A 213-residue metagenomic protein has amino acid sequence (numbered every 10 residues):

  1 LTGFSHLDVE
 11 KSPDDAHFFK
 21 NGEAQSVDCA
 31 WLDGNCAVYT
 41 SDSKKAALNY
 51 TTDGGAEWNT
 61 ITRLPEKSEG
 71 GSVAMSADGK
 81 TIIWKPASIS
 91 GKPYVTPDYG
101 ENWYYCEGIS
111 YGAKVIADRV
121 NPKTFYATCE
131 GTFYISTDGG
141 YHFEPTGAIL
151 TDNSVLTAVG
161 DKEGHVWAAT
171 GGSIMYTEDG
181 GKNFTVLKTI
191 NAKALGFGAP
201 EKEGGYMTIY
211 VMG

Functional and structural regions predicted by a protein language model:
H6-D8, W31, N49-T52, S76 (+3 more regions): Conserved Ser/Thr-centered positions that define the repeating blades of beta-propeller domains
S12-D14, E57-I61, N102-C106, H142-T146 (+1 more regions): A structural motif specific to WD40 beta-propellers
H17-K20, T62-E66, C106-S110, G147-T151 (+1 more regions): Surface loop/turn motifs at the tips and blade-to-blade linkers of beta-strand repeat domains
G22-D28, K67-A74, S110-A117, D152-A158 (+1 more regions): Repeated scaffold domains used in trafficking and secretory/extracellular systems, primarily beta-propellers
W31-G34, A77-D78, R119-P122, G160-E163 (+1 more regions): Residue-level detector of Asp-centered blade-edge/turn motifs that repeat once per structural unit in beta-propeller
C36-A37, I82, F125, V166 (+1 more regions): Hydrophobic beta-strand positions that form the internal "hydrophobic ladder" of WD40/Gbeta-like beta-propeller blades
S43, S88-I89, G131, G172: Residue-level signature of beta-propeller blades and closely related beta-rich strand-turn architectures in secreted
G160-M175, G180, F184-G213: Loop/turn-rich, solvent-exposed surfaces of beta-rich toroidal or solenoidal domains
